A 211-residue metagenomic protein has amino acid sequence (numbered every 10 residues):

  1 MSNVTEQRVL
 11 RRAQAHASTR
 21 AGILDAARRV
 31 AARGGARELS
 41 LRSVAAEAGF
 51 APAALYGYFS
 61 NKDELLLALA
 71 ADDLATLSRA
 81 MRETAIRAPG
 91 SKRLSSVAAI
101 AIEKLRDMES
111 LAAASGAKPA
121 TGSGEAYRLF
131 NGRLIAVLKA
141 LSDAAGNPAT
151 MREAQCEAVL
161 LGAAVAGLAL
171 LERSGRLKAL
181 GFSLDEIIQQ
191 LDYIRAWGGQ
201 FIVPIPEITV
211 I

Functional and structural regions predicted by a protein language model:
M1-S18, I202-I211: N-terminal intrinsically disordered/low-complexity leader segments
T19, I23-A31, D73, L77 (+2 more regions): Short hydrophobic clusters on alpha-helical segments that form packing/core surfaces in small helical domains
G22, A26, V30-E64, A68: Helix-turn-helix
A31, L66-D73, S115, P119 (+2 more regions): Alpha-helical DNA-contacting segments of helix-turn-helix folds
S40, A112-A117, L177-G181: Short, hydrophobic secondary-structure boundary micro-motifs
A68, R82-S110, F130-L134, M151 (+1 more regions): Hydrophobic alpha-helical connector segments
S96, A120-M151, Q155-G162, L170 (+1 more regions): Amphipathic alpha-helical packing segments from all-alpha helical-bundle domains
K104-D107, L161-L180, Y193-E207: Amphipathic C-terminal alpha-helical segment
